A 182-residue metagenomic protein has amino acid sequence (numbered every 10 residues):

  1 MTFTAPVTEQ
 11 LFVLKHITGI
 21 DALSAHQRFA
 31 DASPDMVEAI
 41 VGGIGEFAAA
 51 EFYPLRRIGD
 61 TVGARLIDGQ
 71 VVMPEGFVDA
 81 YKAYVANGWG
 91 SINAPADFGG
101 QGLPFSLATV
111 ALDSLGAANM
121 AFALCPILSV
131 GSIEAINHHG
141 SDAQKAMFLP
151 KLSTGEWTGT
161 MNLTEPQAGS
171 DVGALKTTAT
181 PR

Functional and structural regions predicted by a protein language model:
M1-L124, A143, M147: Amphipathic, small/basic residue-rich leader segments at the start of a protein or domain
I17, H139, T164-P166: Structured loops at beta-to-helix junctions and adjacent beta-edge loops in soluble globular domains
N93, Q101, A143-R182: Glycine-rich, Trp-frequent "lid" loop and neighboring beta-strands that shape and gate the flavin cofactor pocket
D97, L128, E165: Residue-level "edge-of-site" marker
T109-D113, V130-E134, M161: Contiguous, well-ordered alpha-helical segments that form the cores/surfaces of helical PPI scaffolds
S114, H138, K151: Conserved catalytic core of Hanks-type protein kinase domains
L124-D142, G169: N-terminal glycine-rich flavin-associated loop
